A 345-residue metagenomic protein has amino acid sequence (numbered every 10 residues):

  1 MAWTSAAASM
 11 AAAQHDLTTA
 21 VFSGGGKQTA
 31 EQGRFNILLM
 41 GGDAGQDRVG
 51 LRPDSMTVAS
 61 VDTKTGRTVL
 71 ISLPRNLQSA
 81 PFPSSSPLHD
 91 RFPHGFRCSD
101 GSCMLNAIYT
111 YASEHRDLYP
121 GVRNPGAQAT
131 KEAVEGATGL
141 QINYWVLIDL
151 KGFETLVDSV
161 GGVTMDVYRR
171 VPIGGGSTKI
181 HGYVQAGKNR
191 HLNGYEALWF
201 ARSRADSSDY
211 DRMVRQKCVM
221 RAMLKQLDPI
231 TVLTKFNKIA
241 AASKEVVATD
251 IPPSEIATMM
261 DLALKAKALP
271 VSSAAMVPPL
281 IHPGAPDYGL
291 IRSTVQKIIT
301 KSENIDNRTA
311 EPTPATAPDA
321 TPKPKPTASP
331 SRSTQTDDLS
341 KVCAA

Functional and structural regions predicted by a protein language model:
A2-A345: Non-catalytic, solvent-exposed segments at the cell envelope interface
